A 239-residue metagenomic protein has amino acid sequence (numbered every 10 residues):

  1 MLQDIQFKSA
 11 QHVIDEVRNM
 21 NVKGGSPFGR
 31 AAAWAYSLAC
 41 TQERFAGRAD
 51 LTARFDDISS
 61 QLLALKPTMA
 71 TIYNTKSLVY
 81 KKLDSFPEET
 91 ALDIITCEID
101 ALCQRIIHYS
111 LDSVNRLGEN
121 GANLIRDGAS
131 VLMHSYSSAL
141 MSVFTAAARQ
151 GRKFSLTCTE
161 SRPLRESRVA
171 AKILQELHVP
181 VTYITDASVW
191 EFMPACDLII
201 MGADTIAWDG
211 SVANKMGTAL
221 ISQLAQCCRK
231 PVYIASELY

Functional and structural regions predicted by a protein language model:
M1-T96: Long amphipathic alpha-helical segments
S26, S130-L140, P163: Gly/Ser/Thr-rich loops at beta-strand to alpha-helix junctions that form or flank small-molecule/cofactor-binding
T90-S110: Glycine-rich phosphate-binding "P-loop"
Y109-R126: A short, well-structured juxtamembrane/interface segment
A129-S130, S155: Residues that mark the start of a beta-strand
A146-S155: Conserved S-adenosyl-L-methionine
T159-Y239: Conserved phosphate- and dinucleotide-binding cores of soluble alpha/beta proteins, encompassing both enzyme active
